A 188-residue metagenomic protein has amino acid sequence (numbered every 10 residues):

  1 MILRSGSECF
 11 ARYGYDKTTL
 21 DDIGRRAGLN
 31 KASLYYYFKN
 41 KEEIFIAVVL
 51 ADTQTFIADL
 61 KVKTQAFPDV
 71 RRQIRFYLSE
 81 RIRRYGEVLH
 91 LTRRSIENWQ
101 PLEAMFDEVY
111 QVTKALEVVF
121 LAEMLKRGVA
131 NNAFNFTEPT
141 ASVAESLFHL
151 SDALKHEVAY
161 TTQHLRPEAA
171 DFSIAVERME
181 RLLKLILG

Functional and structural regions predicted by a protein language model:
M1, C9-E43, A47: Helix-turn-helix
M1-G6, I23, V48-D52, F56 (+1 more regions): Generic hydrophobic, amphipathic alpha-helix propensity
L3, V49, T53, D107-V118 (+2 more regions): Amphipathic, non-transmembrane alpha-helical scaffold segments
S5-C9, L150: Short amphipathic alpha-helical elements of helix-turn-helix/winged-helix folds
R12-D16, F67, V88, N131: Short coil/turn segments at alpha/beta junctions that flank glycine-rich nucleotide-binding fingerprints
A47, A51, A58-E87, T140-L147 (+1 more regions): Hydrophobic alpha-helical connector segments
I82-A122, A130-A133, S142: Short secondary-structure transition hinges
R93-E97, D107, V129-R181: Hydrophobic/aromatic-rich alpha-helical bundle segments in the mid-to-C-terminal region
